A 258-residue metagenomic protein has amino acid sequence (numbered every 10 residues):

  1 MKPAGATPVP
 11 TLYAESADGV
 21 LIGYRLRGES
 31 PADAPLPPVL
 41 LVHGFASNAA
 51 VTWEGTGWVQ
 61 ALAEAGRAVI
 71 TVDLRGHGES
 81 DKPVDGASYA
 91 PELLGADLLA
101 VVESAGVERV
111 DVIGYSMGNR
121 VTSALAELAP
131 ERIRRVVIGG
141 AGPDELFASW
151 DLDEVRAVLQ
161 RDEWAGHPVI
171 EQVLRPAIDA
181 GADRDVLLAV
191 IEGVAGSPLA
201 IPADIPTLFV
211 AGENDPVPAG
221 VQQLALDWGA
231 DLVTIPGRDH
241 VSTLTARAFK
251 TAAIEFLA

Functional and structural regions predicted by a protein language model:
M1-I22: N-terminal cap/lid segment of alpha/beta-hydrolase-fold proteins
V20-D81: Conserved HGGG/HGGXW glycine-rich cap/lid loop of the alpha/beta-hydrolase fold
E92-V110: Conserved acidic catalytic loop of the alpha/beta-hydrolase fold
R120-L128, I133-D162: Flexible "cap/lid" loop of the alpha/beta hydrolase fold
E145-L199, T243: The alpha/beta-hydrolase serine catalytic core
A203, F209-A211: Short beta-strand/loop motif that positions the catalytic acidic residue of the alpha/beta-hydrolase fold
P216-Q222: Conserved alpha/beta-hydrolase "acid-adjacent" motif
R238-K250: Catalytic histidine-centered segment of alpha/beta-hydrolase-like enzymes
